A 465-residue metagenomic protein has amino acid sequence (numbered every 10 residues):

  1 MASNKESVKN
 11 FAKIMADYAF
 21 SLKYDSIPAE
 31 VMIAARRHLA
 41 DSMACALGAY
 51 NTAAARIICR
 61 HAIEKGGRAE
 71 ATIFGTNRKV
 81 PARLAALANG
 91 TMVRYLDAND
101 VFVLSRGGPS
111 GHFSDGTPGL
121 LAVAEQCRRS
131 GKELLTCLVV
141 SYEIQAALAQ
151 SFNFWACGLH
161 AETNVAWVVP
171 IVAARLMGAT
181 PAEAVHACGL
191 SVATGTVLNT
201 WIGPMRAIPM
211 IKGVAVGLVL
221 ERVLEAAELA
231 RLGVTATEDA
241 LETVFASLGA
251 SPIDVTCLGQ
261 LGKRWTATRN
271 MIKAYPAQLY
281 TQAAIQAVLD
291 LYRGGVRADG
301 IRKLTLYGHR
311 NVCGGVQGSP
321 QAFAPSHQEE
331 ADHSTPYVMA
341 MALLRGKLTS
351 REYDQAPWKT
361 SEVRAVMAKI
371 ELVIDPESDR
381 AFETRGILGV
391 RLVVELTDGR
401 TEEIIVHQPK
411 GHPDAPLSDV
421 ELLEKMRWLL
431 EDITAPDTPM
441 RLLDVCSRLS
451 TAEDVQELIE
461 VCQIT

Functional and structural regions predicted by a protein language model:
M1-S110, A207, I211-E221, E228-T465: Terminal-appendage/accessory-domain detector
G90-A147: Hydrophobic alpha-helical hairpins/lids featuring a short glycine-rich hinge
F113-L121, V165-V172, L220-E225, T281-I285 (+1 more regions): Well-ordered alpha-helical segments within folded domains of soluble proteins
A122, L138-Y142, V192, A342 (+2 more regions): Hydrophobic transmembrane signal anchors and adjacent membrane-proximal interface regions, especially in viral
V123, A174, L291, G295: Hydrophobic pocket-lining residues that define ligand/cofactor binding sites across diverse proteins
A124-E221, E225, L232, D239 (+1 more regions): Glycine-rich, mobile lid/loop segments that gate access to catalytic sites or pores
